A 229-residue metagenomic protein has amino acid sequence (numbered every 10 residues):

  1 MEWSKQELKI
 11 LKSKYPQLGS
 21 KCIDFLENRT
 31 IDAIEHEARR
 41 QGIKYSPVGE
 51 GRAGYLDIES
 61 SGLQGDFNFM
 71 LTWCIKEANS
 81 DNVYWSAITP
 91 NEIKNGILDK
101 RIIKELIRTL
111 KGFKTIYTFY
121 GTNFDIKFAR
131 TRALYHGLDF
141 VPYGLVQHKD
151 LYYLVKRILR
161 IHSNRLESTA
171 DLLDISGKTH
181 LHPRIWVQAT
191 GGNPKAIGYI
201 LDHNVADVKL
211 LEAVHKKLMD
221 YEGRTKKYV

Functional and structural regions predicted by a protein language model:
E2-L18: Short, amphipathic alpha-helical "recognition" segments used to contact nucleic acids or chromatin
K14, E37, R132: Residues in the recognition helix of alpha-helical DNA-binding motifs
L18, Q41-G42, H136: The DNA-recognition helices of helix-turn-helix-type DNA-binding domains
K21-L26: Short alpha-helical "recognition helix" segments of helix-turn-helix
N28-S46: Major-groove recognition helix of helix-turn-helix-like DNA-binding domains
S46-K111: Conserved RNase H-like, two-metal-ion catalytic cores of nucleic-acid enzymes
V83-S163, E167-S168: Conserved DEDDh/DEDDy metal-dependent 3′-5′ exonuclease domain
S168-V229: Acidic, Mg2+-coordinating catalytic module of metal-dependent nucleases/exonucleases that use a two-metal-ion mechanism
